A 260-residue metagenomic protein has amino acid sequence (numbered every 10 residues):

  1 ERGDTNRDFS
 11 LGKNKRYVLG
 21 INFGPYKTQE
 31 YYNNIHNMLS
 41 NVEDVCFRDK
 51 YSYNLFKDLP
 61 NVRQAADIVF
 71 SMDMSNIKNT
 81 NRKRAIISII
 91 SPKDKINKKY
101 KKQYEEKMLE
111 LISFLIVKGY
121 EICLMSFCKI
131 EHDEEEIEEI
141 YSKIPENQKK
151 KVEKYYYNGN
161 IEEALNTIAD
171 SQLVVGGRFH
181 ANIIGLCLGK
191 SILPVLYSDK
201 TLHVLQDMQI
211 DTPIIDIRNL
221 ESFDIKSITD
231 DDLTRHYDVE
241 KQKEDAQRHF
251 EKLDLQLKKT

Functional and structural regions predicted by a protein language model:
E1-T260: Active-site anion-handling motifs in enzyme catalytic cores
